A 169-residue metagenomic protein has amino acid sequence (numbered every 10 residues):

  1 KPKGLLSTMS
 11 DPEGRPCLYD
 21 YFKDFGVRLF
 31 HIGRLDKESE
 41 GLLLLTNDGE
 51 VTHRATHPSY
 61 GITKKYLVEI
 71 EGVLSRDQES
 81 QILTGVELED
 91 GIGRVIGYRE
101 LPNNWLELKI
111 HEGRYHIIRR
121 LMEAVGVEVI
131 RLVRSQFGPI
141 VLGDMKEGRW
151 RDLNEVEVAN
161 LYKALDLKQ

Functional and structural regions predicted by a protein language model:
K1-Q169: Basic, flexible Lys/Arg- and Gly-enriched helix-loop patches that mediate nucleic-acid binding at interfaces with rRNA
